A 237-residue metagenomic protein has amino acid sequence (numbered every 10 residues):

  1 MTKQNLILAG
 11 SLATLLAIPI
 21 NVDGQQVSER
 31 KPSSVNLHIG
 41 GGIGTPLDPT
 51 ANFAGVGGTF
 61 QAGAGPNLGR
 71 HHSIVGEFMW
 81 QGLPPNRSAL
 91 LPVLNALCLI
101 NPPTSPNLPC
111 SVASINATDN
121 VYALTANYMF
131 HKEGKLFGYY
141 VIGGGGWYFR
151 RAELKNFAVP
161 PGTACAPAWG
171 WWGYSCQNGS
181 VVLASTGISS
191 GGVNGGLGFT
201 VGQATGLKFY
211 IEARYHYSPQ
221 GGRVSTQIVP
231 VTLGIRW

Functional and structural regions predicted by a protein language model:
A9-A17: Bacterial N-terminal signal peptides
A17-H38, V93-L94: Outer-membrane beta-barrel biogenesis signature
Q25-V27, G58, G63-A164, Q203-F209 (+2 more regions): Gram-negative (and chloroplast) outer-membrane scaffold detector with strong preference for beta-barrel transmembrane
K31, A54-G57, N116-A123, S185-G192 (+1 more regions): Short sequence motifs at beta-strands and strand-loop junctions characteristic of Gram-negative outer-membrane
G42-G63, I188: Surface-exposed strand-loop-strand hairpins of Gram-negative outer-membrane beta-barrel proteins
G42-T50, L83-P85, Y148-A152, A204 (+1 more regions): Sequence/structural signature of outer-membrane beta-barrel proteins
P46-T50, P109-I115, N178-S185, H216-G221: Extracellular loop and loop/strand-boundary signature of outer-membrane beta-barrel proteins
L47-V56, K135, P219-I228: Solvent-exposed loop/turn segments connecting transmembrane beta-strands in outer-membrane beta-barrel proteins
